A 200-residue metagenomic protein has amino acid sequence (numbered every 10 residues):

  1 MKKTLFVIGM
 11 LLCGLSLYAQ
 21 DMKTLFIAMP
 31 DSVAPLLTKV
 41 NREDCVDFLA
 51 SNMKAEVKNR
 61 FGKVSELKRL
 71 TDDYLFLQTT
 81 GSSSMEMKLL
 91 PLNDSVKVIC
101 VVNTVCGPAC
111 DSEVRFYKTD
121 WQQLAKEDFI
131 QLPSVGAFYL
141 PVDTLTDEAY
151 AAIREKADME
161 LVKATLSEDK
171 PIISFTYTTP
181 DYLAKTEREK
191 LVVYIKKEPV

Functional and structural regions predicted by a protein language model:
M1-L25: Bacterial Sec-dependent N-terminal signal peptides
Q20-L90: Terminal domain-start segments
L77-Q78, T104-C110, R188-Y194: Short consensus segments that form the blades of beta-propeller domains, in both extracellular/periplasmic
S82-M85, C100, A109-V114, A157-L161 (+1 more regions): Short, surface-exposed coil-to-beta transition loops
D94-T104, E168-T176: Acidic/hydrophobic-patterned starts of short beta strands in beta-sheet-rich repeat architectures
K97-P133: Mid-length scaffold segments of soluble, non-membrane domains
E127-V200: Short aromatic loop motif centered on NTY/YTY
